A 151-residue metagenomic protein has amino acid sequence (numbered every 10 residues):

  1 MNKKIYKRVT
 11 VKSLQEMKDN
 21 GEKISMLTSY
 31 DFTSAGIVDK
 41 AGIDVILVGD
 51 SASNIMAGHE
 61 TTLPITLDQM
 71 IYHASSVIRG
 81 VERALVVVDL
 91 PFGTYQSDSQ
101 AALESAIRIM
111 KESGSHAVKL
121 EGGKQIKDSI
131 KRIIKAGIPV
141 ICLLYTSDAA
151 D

Functional and structural regions predicted by a protein language model:
M1-M26: N-terminal amphipathic alpha-helix/helix-capping segment at the start of soluble metabolic enzymes
K7, T61-Y72, Q96-A101, G122-I141: Active-site-adjacent beta->alpha loops and helix N-cap segments on the catalytic face of soluble alpha/beta enzymes
K18-Y30, D89-Q100, S147: Active-site mouth loops of central-metabolism enzymes
D31, V38, V77, V118 (+1 more regions): Conserved, mostly hydrophobic/aromatic
S34, L47-Q69, L90-Q96, I126-K127: Glycine-rich, proline-tolerant flexible connector loops at the mouths of alpha/beta enzymes
R83-S115: Glycine/small-residue-rich loop that forms an oxyanion/phosphate-binding "nest" at active or ligand-binding sites
S115-G123: Catalytic beta/alpha-barrel core
Y145-D151: Conserved small/polar residues in nucleotide/adenosyl-binding loops
